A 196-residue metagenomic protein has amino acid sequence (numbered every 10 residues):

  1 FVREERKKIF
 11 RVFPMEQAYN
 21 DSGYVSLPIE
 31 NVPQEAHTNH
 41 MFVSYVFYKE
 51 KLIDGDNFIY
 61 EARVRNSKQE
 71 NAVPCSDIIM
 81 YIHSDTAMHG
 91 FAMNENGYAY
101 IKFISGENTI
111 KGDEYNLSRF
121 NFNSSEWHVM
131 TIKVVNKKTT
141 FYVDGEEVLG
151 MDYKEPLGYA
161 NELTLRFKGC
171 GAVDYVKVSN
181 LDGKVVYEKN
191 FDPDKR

Functional and structural regions predicted by a protein language model:
F1-S22, K184-R196: Extracellular carbohydrate-recognition regions
F10-F42: Short carbohydrate-recognition loop motifs
I29-S105: Secretory/extracellular carbohydrate-interaction modules and structurally similar beta-sandwich "look-alikes"
Y45-L52, N116-F122, E162-L163: Beta-strand-rich interaction surfaces with strong enrichment in secreted/lumenal proteins
Y60, E126-V143: Short tryptophan-centered beta-strand motifs in secreted/extracellular beta-sheet-rich domains of glycan-recognition
G106-V129: Short, aromatic/His-centered strand-loop micro-motif at the edge of beta-sheets
M151-K177, D194-R196: Flexible glycan-contacting loops in extracellular carbohydrate-active proteins
